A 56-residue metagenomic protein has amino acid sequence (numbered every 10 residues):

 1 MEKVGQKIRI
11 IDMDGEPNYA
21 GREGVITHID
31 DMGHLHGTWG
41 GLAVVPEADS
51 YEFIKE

Functional and structural regions predicted by a protein language model:
K3-E56: Basic/aromatic-rich interaction segments and small domains that mediate binding to polyanionic partners
